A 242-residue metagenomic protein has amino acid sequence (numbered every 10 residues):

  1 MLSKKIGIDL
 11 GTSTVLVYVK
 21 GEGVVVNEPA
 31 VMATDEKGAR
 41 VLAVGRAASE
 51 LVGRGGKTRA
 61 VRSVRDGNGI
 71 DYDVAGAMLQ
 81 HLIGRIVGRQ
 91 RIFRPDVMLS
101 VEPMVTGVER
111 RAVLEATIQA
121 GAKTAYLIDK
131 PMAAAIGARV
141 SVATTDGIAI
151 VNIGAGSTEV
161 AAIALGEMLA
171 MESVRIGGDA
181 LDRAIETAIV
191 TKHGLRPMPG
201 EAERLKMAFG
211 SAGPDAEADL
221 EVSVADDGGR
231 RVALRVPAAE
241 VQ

Functional and structural regions predicted by a protein language model:
M1-I153, A161-Q242: Nucleotide/phosphate-binding catalytic cleft detector across ATP-hydrolyzing and phosphate-transferring enzymes
